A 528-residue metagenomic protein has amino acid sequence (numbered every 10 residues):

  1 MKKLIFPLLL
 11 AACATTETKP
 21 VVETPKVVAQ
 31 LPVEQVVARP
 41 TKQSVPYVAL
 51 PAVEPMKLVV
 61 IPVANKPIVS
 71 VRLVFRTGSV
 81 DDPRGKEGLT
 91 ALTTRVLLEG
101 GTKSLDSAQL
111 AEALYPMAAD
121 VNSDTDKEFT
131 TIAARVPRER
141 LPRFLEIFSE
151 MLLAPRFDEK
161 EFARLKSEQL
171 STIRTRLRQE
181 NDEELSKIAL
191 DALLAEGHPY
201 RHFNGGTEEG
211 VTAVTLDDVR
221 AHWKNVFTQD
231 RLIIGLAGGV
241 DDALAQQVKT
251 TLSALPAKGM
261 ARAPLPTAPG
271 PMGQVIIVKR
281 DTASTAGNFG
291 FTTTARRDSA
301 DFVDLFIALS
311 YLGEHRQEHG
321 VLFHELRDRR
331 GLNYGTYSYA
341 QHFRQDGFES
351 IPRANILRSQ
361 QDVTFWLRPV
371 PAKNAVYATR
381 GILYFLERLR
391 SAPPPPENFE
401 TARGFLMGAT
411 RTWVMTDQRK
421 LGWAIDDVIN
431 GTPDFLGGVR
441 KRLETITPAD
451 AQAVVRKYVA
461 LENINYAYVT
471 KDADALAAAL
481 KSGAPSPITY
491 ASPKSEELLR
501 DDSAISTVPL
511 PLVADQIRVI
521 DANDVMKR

Functional and structural regions predicted by a protein language model:
M1-P7: Sec-dependent signal peptide recognition, specifically the positively charged N-region followed immediately by
T16-V28, L110-H222, T267, R380 (+2 more regions): Acidic/histidine-enriched segments that form metal/cofactor-coordinating and catalytic pocket/exosite environments
K19-Q35, T228-Q229, I233-R296, T470-I520: An aromatic/glycine/proline-enriched structural segment found at the starts of mature extracellular/organellar domains
V27-A49, D191-L232, M260-A268, A295 (+3 more regions): Histidine-acidic residue clusters that define the catalytic metal-binding segment of zinc metallopeptidase domains
P55, L73, A91-T93, L114 (+14 more regions): Buried hydrophobic packing residues in well-ordered domains
R72-R135, R201-G205, R316-Q345: M16/MPP (pitrilysin/insulinase) zinc-metallopeptidase core fold and M16-derived inactive scaffolds
E168-A189, P271-S284, R329-N333, Y337-G347 (+3 more regions): Short acidic/His-enriched helical or mixed secondary-structure segments at domain edges of catalytic enzymes and some
